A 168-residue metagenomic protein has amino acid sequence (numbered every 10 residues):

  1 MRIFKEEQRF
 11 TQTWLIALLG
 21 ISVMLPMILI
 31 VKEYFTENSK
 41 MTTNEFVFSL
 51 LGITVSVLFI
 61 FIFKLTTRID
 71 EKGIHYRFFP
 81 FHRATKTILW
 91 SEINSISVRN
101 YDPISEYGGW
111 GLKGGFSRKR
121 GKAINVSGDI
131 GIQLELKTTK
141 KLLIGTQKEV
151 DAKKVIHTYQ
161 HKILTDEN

Functional and structural regions predicted by a protein language model:
M1-M41, A123, Q147, D166: N-terminal membrane-targeting/pre-transmembrane regions
I3-F4, R118-N168: A membrane-cytosol interface segment of integral membrane proteins
T13-I16, T85-I88, G145, K153-I156: A short, polar/proline- and glycine-enriched secondary-structure boundary/capping micro-motif
I21-P26, T87-W90, L143: Residue-level detection of beta-strand scaffold positions
S39-L51: Hydrophobic alpha-helical transmembrane segments
F48-I60, G115, G121-V126: Short, solvent-exposed secondary-structure boundary motifs
L51-S97: Conserved beta-hairpin
R77-K140: Non-transmembrane, membrane-adjacent beta-strand/coil modules in membrane-associated proteins and peripheral
